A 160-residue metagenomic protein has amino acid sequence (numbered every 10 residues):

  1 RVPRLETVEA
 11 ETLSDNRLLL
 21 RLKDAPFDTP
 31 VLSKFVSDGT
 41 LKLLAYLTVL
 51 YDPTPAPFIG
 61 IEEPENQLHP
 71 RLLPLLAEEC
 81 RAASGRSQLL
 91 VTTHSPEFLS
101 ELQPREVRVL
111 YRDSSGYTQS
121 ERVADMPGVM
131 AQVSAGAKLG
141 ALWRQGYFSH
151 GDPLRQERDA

Functional and structural regions predicted by a protein language model:
R1-L43, L47-V49, T54, G136 (+1 more regions): Phosphate-coordinating catalytic segments in nucleotide- and nucleic-acid-processing enzymes
P53-P55, A83-S84: Post-Walker A helix-loop "phosphate-sensing" segment adjacent to the P-loop in P-loop NTPases
F58-G60: Walker B motif beta-strand of ABC-family P-loop ATPases
E62-P64: Walker B catalytic acidic pair
L75-A160: C-terminal lobe/lid and adjacent interdomain/linker elements of RecA-like ASCE P-loop ATPase modules
